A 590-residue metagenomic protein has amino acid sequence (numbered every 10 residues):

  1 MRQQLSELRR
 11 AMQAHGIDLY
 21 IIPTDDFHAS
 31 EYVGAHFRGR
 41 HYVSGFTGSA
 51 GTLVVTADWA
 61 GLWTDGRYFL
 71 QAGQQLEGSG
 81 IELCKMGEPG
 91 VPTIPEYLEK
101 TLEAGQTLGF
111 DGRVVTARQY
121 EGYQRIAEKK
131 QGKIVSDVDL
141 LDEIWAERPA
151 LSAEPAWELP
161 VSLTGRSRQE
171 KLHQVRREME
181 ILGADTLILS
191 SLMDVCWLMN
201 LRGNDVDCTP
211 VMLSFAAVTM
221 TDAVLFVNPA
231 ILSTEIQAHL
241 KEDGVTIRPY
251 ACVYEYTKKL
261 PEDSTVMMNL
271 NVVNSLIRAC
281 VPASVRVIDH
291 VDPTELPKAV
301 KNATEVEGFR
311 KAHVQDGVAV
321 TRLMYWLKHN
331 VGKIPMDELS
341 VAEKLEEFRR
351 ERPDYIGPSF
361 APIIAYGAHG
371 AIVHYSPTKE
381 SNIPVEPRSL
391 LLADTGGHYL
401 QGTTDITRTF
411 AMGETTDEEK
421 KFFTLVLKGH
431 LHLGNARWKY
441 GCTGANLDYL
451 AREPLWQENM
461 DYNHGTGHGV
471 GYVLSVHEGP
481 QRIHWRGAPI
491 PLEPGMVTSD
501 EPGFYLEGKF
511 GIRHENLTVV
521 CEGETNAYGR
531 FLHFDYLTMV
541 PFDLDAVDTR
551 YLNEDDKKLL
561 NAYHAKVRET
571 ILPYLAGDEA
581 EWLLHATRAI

Functional and structural regions predicted by a protein language model:
M1-I590: Active-site neighborhoods and metal-handling regions in enzymes and metal-associated proteins
